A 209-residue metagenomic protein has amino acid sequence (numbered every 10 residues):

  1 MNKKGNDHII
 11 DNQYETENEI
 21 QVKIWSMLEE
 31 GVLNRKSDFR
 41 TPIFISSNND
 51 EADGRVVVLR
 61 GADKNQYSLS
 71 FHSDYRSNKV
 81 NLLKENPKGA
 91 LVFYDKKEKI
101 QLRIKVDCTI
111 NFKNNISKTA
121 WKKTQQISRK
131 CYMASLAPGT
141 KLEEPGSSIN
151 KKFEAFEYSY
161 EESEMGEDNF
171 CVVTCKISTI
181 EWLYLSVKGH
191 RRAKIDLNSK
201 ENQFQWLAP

Functional and structural regions predicted by a protein language model:
M1-P209: Binding-site signature for planar aromatic cofactors or substrates
